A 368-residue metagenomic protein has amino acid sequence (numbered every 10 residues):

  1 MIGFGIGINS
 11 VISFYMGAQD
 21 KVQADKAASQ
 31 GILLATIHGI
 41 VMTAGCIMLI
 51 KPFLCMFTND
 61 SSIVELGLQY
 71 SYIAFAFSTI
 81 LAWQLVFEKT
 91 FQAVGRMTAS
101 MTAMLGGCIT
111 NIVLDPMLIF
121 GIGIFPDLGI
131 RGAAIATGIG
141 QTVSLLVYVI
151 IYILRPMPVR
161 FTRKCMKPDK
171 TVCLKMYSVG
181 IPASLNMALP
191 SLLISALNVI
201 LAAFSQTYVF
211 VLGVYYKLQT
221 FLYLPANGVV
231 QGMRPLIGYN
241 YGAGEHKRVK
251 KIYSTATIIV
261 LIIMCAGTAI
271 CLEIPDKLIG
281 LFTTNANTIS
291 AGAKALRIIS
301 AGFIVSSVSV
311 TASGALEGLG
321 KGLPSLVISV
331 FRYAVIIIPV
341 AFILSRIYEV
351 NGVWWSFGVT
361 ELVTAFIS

Functional and structural regions predicted by a protein language model:
M1, V41, G45, F75 (+15 more regions): Residue-level hotspots within pore-lining transmembrane alpha-helices of multi-pass secondary transporters
M1-A44, L81-S100, N198, V211-P275 (+1 more regions): Small-residue-rich hydrophobic transmembrane alpha-helices
G5, N9, A74-Q92, S100-C108 (+5 more regions): Short runs within selected transmembrane alpha-helices of multi-pass transporters and secretion channels
I12-T79, F125-I181, I237-G302, L344-S368: Short alpha-helical transmembrane segments in multi-pass integral membrane proteins
L54-S61, M117-L128, A188-F221, Y239 (+2 more regions): Helix-terminus/linker motif at the lipid-water interface of multi-pass membrane proteins
I73, G107, G140-S144, Y148 (+3 more regions): Transmembrane helical elements of multi-pass membrane transporters/channels
N111-P116, L145-V149, F221-L224, T268 (+2 more regions): Hydrophobic transmembrane alpha-helices of multi-pass small-molecule transporters
M117-I119, V310, I336-S345: Transmembrane alpha-helical segments of integral membrane proteins
